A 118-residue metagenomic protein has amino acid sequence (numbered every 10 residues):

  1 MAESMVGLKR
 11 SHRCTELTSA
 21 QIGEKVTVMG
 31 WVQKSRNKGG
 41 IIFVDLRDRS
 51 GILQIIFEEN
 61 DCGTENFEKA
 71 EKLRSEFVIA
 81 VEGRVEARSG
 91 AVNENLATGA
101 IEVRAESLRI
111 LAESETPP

Functional and structural regions predicted by a protein language model:
M1-P118: Class II aminoacyl-tRNA synthetase catalytic cores and aaRS-like
